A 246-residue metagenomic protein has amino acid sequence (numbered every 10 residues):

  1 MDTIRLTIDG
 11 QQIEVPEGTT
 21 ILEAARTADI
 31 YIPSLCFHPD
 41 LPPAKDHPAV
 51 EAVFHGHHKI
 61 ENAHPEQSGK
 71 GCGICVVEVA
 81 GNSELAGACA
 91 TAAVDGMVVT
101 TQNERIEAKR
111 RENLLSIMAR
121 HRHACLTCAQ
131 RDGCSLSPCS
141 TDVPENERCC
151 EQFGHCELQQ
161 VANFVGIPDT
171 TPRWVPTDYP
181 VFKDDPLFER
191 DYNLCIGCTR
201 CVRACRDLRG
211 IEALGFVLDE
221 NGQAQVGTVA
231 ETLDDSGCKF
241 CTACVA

Functional and structural regions predicted by a protein language model:
M1-A246: Ferredoxin-type iron-sulfur electron-transfer modules and their immediate structural context
